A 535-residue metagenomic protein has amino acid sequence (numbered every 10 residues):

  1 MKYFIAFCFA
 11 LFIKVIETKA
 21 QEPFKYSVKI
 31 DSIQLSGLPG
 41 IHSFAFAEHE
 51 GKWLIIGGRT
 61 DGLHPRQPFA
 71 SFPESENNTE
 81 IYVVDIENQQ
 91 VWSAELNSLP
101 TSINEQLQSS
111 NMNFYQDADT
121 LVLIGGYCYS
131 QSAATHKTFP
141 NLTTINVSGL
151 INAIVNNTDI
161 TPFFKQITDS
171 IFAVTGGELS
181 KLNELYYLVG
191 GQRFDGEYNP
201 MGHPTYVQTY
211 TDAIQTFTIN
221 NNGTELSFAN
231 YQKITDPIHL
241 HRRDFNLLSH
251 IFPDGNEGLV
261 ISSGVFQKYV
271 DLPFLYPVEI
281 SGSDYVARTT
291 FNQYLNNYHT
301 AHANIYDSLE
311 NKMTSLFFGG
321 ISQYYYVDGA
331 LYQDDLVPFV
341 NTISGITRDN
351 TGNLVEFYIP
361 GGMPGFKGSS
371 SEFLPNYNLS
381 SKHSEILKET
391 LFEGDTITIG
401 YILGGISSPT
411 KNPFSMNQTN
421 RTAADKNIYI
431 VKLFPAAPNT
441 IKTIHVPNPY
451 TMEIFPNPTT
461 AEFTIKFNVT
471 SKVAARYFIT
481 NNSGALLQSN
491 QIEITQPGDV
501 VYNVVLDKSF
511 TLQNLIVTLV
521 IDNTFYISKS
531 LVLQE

Functional and structural regions predicted by a protein language model:
E22-Q34, Q89-S102, L150-S170, F217-I238 (+2 more regions): Blade-edge beta-strand/turn elements of extracellular beta-propeller and related beta-sheet repeat scaffolds
S32-T79: Beta-strand-rich domains and repeat architectures in extracellular enzymes and scaffolds, especially beta-propellers
H42-F46, E105-F114, T175-L179, R243-L248 (+2 more regions): Beta-propeller and closely related beta-sheet repeat lectin domains
A70-Q89, T135-A153, M201-G223, P273-Y285 (+2 more regions): Beta-propeller blade signature
S71-A118, C128: Blade-loop segments of beta-propeller domains
Q106-N111, C128-K181: Asp-box/WD-like beta-propeller blade repeats and closely related beta-sheet repeat scaffolds
N296-E389: Loop/turn-rich, solvent-exposed surfaces of beta-rich toroidal or solenoidal domains
V446-F455, T460-E535: C-terminal outer-membrane/trafficking sorting elements
